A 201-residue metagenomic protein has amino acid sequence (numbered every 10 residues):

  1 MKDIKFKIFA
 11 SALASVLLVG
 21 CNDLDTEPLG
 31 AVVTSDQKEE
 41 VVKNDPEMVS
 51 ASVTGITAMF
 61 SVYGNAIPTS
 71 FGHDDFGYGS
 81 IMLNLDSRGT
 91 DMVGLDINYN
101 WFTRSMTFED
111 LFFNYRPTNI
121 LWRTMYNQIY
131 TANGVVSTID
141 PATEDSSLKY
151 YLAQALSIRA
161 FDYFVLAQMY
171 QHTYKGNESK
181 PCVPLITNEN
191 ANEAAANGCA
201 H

Functional and structural regions predicted by a protein language model:
M1-V19: Sec-dependent bacterial lipoprotein signal peptides
C21-Y78: Membrane-proximal, proline-rich intrinsically disordered regions
T26, A31, D110, T187-N188: Generic structural "secondary-structure junction" signal
P28, G64, A167-Y174: Short amphipathic alpha-helical interaction/hinge segments
E40, Y115-N119, T143, A194-A200: Short coil/turn segments at secondary-structure junctions
T69-V93: An acidic, Gly/Ser/Thr/Pro-rich helix-cap/linker signature
G94-Y170: Conserved, well-structured interaction surfaces
M169-H201: Short coil/linker segments at helix-helix boundaries
